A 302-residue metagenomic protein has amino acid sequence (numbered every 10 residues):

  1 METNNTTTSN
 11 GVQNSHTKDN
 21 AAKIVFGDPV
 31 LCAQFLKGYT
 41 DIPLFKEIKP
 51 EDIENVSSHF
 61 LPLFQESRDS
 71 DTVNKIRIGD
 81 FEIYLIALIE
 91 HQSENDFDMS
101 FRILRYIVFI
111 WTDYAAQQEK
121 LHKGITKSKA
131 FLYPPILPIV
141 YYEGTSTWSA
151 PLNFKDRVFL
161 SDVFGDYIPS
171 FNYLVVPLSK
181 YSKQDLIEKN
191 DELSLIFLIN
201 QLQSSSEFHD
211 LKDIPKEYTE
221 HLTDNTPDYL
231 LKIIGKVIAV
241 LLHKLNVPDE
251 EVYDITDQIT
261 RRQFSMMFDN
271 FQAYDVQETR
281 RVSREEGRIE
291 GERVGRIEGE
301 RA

Functional and structural regions predicted by a protein language model:
M1-L193, H209: Accessory alpha/beta interaction modules
E2, S9-N10, G79, I83-S93 (+2 more regions): Short, charged alpha-helical interaction segments and adjacent helix-coil junctions
D162-V163, I199-L202: Acidic, His- and aromatic-enriched active-site or binding-groove loops in soluble protein domains that engage sugars
L195-F197: Regulatory input/activation interfaces that engage signals or partners
